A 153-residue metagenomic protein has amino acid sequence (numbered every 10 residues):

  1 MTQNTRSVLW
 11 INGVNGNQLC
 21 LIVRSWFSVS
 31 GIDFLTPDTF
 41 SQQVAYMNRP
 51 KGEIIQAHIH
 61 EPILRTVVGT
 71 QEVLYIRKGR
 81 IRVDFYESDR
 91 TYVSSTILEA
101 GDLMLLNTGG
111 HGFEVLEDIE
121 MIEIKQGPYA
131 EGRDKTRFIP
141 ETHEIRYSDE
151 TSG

Functional and structural regions predicted by a protein language model:
M1-N48, E141, Y147-G153: A short, N-terminal "cap"/entry segment at the start of jelly-roll beta-barrel domains of the cupin/DSBH fold
Y46-V68: Conserved short histidine dyad/triad with adjacent acidic residue
P50, I76, E99, L106-N107 (+1 more regions): A short, compositionally biased micro-patch
P50-K51, G69-Y86: Glycine- and acidic-residue-biased ligand/ion/polar-headgroup-sensing regions
A57, V83-D84, M104-L106, H111-L116 (+1 more regions): Short beta-strand His + acidic residue motifs that chelate non-heme Fe in jelly-roll/DSBH and cupin folds
E87-T108: Short acidic-glycine-tyrosine-enriched beta hairpin
G112-G153: Double-stranded beta-helix
